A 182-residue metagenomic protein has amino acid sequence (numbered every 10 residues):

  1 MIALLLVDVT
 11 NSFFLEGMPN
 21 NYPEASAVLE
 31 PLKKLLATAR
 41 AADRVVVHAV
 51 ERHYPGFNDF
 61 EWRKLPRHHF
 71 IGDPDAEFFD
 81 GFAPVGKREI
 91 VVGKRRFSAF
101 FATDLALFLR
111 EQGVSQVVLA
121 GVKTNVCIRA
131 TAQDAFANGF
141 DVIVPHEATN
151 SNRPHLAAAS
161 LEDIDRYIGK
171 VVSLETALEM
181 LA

Functional and structural regions predicted by a protein language model:
M1-I90, E179-A182: Active-site acidic carboxylates
A41-R44, G113, G139: Glycine-centered short loops/turns at secondary-structure junctions
F79-V122: Internal catalytic-core helix/loop-beta-alpha segment that presents or stabilizes conserved functional determinants
V118-G121, D141-P154: A short glycine-rich beta-strand->turn/loop micro-motif centered on a GG-aromatic cluster
I128-N138: Short Gly/Thr/Asp-enriched flexible loops that form oxyanion-binding sites at enzyme active sites
S151-R166: Active-site-proximal loop->helix
R166-A182: A charged, well-structured terminal subsegment
